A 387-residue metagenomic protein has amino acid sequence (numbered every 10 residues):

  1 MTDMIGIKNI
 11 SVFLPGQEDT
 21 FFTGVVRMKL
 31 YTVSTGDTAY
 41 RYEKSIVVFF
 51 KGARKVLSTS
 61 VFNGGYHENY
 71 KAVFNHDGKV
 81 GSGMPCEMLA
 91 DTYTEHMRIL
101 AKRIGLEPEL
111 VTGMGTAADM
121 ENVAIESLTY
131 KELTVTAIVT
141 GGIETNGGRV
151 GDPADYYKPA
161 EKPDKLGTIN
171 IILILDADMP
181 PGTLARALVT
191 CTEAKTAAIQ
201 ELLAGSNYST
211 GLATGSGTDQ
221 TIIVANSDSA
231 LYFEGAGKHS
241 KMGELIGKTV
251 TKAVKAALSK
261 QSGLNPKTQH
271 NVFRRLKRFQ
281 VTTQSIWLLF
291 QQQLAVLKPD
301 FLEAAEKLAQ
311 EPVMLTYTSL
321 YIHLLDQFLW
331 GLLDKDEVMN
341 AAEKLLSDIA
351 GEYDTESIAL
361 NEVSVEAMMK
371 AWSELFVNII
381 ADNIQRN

Functional and structural regions predicted by a protein language model:
T2-I5: Position-driven detector of the extreme protein N-terminus
I7-N387: Alpha/propeptide regions of enzymes that mature by internal proteolysis
